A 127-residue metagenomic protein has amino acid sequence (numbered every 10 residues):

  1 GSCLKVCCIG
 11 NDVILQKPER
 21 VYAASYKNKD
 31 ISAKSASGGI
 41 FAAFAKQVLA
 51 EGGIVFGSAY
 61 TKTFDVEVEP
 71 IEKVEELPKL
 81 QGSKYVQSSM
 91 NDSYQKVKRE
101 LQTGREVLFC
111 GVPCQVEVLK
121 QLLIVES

Functional and structural regions predicted by a protein language model:
S2-V6: C-type cytochrome heme c attachment motif
C8, I14-S127: Iron-sulfur-associated redox domains of electron-transfer enzymes in respiratory and anaerobic energy metabolism
